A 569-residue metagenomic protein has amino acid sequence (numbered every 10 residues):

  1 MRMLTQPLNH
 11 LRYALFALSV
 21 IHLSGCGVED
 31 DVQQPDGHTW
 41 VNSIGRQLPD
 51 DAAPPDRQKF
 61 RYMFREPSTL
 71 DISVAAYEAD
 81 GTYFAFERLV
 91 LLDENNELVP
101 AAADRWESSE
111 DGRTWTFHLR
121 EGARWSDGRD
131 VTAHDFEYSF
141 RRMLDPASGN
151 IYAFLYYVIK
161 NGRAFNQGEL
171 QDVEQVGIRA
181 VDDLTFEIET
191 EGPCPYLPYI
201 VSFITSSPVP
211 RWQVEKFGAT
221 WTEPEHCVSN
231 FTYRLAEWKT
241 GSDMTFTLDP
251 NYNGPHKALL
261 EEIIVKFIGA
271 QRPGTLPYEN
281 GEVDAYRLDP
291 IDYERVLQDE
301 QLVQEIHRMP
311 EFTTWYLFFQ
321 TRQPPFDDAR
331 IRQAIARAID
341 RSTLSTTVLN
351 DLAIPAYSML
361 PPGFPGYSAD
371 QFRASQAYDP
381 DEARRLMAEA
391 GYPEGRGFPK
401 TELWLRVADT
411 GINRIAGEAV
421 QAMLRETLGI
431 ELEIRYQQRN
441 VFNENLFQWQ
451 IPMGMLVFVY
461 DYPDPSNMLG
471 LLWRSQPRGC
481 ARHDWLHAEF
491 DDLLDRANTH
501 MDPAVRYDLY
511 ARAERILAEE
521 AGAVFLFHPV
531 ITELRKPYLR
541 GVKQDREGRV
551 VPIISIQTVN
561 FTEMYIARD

Functional and structural regions predicted by a protein language model:
G45, R61-E110, R141, H226-N230: N-terminal lobe/hinge region of extracytoplasmic solute-binding protein
D51, M63-D80, A102, R129 (+4 more regions): A structural "hinge/loop" feature
R105-L155, E187, G274-P277, P325: Aromatic- and charge-enriched surface segment that lines or borders ligand/interaction sites
H118, E137, L144, S148-W212: Surface-exposed binding/hinge segments that line and control ligand-binding clefts or catalytic entry sites
R179, T190-A258, E262, A270-R272 (+3 more regions): Gly/Pro-rich hinge or "lid" segments in bacterial periplasmic/extracellular proteins
P195, K239, A338-S368, G411-Q421 (+2 more regions): Detector for C-terminal structural segments
A236-T247, I264-Q323, S342, T346: Extracellular/periplasmic solute-recognition and catalytic clefts
F326, P355-A390, V407-A416: Structural transition elements
